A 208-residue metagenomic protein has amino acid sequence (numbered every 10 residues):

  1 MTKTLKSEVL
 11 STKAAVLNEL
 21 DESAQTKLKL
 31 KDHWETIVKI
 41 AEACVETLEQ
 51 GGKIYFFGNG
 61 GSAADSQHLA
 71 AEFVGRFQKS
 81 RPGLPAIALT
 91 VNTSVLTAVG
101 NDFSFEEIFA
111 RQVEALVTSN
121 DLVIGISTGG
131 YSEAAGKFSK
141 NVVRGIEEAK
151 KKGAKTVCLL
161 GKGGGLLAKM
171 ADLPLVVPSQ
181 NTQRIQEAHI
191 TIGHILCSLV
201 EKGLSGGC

Functional and structural regions predicted by a protein language model:
M1-D32: Generic N-terminal amphipathic, Lys/Arg-enriched alpha-helix
T12, H33-T36, S62, F138: Residue-level recognition of alpha-helical structural elements
L28, T47, K53-F57, V177: Hydrophobic alpha-helical transmembrane segments of small proteolipidic membrane proteins, enriched in energy-coupled
K29-Q50: A short, well-structured juxtamembrane/interface segment
H33-K39, L167, G206-C208: Flexible, glycine/charged-enriched surface loops at secondary-structure junctions
K53-A70: Glycine/serine-rich anion-binding loops at beta->alpha junctions that coordinate negatively charged ligand groups
Q67-G206: Glycine-rich phosphate-binding loops that contact phosphosugars or nucleotide phosphates
